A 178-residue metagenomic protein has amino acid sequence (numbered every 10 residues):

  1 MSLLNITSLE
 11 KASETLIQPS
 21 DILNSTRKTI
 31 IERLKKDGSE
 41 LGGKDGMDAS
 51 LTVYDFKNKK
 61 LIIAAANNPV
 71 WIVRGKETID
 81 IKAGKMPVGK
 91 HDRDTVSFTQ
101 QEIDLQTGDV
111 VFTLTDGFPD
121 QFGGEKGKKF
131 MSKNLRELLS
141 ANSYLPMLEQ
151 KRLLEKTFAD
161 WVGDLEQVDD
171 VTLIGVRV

Functional and structural regions predicted by a protein language model:
S2-V178: Conserved subregion of the PPM/PP2C metallophosphatase catalytic domain
